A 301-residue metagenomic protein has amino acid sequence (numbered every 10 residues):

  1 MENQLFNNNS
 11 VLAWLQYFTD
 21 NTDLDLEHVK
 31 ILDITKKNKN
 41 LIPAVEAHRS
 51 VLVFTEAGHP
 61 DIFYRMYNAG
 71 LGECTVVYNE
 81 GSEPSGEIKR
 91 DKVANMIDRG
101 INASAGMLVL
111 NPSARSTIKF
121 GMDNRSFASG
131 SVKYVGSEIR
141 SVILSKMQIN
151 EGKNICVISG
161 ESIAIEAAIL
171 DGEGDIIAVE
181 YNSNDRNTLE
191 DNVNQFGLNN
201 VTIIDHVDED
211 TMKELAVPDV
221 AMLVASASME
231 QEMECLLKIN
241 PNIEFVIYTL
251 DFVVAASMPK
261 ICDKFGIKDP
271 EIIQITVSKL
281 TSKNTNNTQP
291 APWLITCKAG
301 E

Functional and structural regions predicted by a protein language model:
M1-T35: Short glycine-cluster motifs
H48-G130: A contiguous loop/helix-start segment that scaffolds small-molecule binding in enzyme catalytic cores
G106-S113, S282-E301: Core SAM-dependent methyltransferase catalytic element
G152-E161: Conserved class I S-adenosyl-L-methionine
E161-E173: Conserved SAM-binding loop of SAM-dependent methyltransferases across substrates and taxa, primarily the Class I
E173-V179, F245: Short beta-strand element of Class I
V179-V220: S-adenosyl-L-methionine
M233, L237-W293: C-terminal substrate-binding/active-site "lid" region of AdoMet-derived donor-dependent transferases
